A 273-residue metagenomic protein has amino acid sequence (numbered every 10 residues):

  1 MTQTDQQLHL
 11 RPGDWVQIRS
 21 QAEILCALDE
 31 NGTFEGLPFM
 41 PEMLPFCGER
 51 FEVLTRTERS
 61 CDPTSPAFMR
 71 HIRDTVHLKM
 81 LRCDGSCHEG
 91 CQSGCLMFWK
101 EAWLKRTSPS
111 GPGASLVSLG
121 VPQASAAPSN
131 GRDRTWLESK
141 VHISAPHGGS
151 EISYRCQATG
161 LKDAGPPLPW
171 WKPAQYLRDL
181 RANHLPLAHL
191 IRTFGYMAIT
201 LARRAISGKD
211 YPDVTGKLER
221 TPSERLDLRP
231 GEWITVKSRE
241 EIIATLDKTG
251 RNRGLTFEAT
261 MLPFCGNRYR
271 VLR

Functional and structural regions predicted by a protein language model:
T2-P12, Q17, Q21-S125, G131-D133 (+4 more regions): Basic/aromatic-rich interaction segments and small domains that mediate binding to polyanionic partners
